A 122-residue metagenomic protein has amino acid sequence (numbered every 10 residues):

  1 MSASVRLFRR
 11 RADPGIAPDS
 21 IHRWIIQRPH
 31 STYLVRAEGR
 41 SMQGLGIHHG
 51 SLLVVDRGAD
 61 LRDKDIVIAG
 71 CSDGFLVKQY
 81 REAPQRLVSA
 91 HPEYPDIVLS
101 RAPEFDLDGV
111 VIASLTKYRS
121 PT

Functional and structural regions predicted by a protein language model:
M1-H48, D60-D63, G74-F75, E82-R86 (+4 more regions): Short, positionally conserved secondary-structure boundary motifs
S51: Acidic Asp/Glu-based divalent-cation binding sites
R57: Residues immediately flanking
G70, V88-S89: Recognition helices and adjacent regulatory flanks at domain boundaries
